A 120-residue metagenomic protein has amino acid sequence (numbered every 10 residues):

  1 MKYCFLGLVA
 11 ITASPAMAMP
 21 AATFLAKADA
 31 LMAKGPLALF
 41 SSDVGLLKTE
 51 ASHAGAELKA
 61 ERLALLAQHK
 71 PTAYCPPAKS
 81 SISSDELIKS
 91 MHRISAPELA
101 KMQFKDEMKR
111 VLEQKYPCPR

Functional and structural regions predicted by a protein language model:
M1-C4: Positively charged n-region of N-terminal signal peptides that target proteins for export
G7, K48, K105-E107: Functionally constrained cores in energy, signaling, and assembly domains
A13-P15: N-terminal signal peptide c-region/cleavage motif recognized by signal peptidases
M19-H92, V111: Short N-proximal segments of mature Sec-exported proteins
E98-R120: C-terminal partner/receptor-binding element of secreted or periplasmic proteins
